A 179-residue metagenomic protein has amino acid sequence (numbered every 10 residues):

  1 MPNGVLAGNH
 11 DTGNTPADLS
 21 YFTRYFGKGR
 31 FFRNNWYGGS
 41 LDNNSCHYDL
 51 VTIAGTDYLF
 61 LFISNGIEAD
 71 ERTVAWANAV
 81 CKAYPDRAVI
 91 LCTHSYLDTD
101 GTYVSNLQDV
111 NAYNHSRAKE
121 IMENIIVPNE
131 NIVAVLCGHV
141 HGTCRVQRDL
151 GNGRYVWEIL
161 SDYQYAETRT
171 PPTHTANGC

Functional and structural regions predicted by a protein language model:
M1-A75, Y84, Q147-Q164, C179: Extended active-site neighborhood of metal-dependent phosphoesterases/phosphodiesterases
V5, Y113-C179: Conserved beta-sheet core of the metallophosphoesterase superfamily
G8-N9, H94, G138-H139: Active-site glycine-centered loops adjacent to acidic/histidine catalytic or metal-binding residues that shape
D11, L97, G142: Short active-site segment of divalent metal-dependent hydrolases/proteases that encodes the spacing between
N14, D100-T102, V146, R169: Generic domain-boundary/flexible-linker signal
F60-F62, I90-H94, L136: Structural motif
I67-E68, R72-V74, K82-I132: Active-site-proximal segments of metal-dependent phosphoesterases and phosphodiesterases across multiple
